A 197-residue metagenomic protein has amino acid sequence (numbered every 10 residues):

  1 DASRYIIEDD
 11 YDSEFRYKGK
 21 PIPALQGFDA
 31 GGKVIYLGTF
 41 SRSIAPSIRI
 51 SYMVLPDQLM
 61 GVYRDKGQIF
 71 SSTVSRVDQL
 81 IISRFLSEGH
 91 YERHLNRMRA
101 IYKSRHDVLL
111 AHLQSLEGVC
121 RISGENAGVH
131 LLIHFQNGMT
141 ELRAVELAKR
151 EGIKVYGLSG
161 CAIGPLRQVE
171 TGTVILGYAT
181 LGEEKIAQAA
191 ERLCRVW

Functional and structural regions predicted by a protein language model:
D1-S3, D12-S43, D57-Q58: Active-site pre-lysine segment of PLP-dependent enzymes
A2-I7, D65, I82, L109-L113 (+4 more regions): A generic "structured core" feature
Y5, I153-K154: Residue-level detector of anion-binding/catalytic polar loops
A30, V34-A100: Conserved core segment of the aminotransferase class I/II
L55, L132-G138, V155-E191, R195-V196: Conserved PLP-binding active-site segment of the aspartate aminotransferase-like
S83, A100-L110, C120-H134, A144-L147: Conserved glycine-rich beta-strand-loop-beta hairpin in the small C-terminal domain of fold type I
